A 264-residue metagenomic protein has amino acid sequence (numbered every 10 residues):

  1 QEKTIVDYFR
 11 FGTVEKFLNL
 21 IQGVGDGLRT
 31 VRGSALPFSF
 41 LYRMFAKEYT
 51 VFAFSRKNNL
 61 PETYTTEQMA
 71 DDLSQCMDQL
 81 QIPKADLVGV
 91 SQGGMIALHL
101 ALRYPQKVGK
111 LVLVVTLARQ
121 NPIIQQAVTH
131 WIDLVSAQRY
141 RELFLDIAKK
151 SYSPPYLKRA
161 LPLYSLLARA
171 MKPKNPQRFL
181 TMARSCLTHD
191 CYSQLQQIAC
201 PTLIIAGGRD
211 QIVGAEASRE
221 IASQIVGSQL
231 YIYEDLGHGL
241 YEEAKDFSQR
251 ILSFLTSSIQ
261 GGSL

Functional and structural regions predicted by a protein language model:
Q1-L60: Conserved HGGG/HGGXW glycine-rich cap/lid loop of the alpha/beta-hydrolase fold
Q68-A85: Conserved acidic catalytic loop of the alpha/beta-hydrolase fold
A85, G89-G94, G207: Conserved alpha/beta-hydrolase "nucleophile elbow" surrounding the catalytic nucleophile
M95-L98, L102, G109-Q138, R178: Flexible "cap/lid" loop of the alpha/beta hydrolase fold
P122-Q125, E142-L187, S193-Q194: Conserved alpha/beta-hydrolase catalytic His-Asp/Glu region
I198, I204-A206, D210: Short beta-strand/loop motif that positions the catalytic acidic residue of the alpha/beta-hydrolase fold
Q211-A217: Conserved alpha/beta-hydrolase "acid-adjacent" motif
L236-S248: Catalytic histidine-centered segment of alpha/beta-hydrolase-like enzymes
